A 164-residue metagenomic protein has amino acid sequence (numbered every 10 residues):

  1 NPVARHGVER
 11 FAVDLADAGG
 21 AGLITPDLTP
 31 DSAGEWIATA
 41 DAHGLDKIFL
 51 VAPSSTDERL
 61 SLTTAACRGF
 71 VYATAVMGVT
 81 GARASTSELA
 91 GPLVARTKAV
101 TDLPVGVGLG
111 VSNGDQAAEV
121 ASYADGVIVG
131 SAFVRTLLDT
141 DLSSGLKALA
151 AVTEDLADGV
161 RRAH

Functional and structural regions predicted by a protein language model:
N1-T25, V160-R162: Active-site beta->alpha loop and helix N-cap motifs at the rims of alpha/beta catalytic domains
V3-R10, T25-H43, T56-L62, T80-A95 (+2 more regions): Active-site-adjacent beta->alpha loops and helix N-cap segments on the catalytic face of soluble alpha/beta enzymes
L15-A21, T39-K47, A65-A73, Y123-G126: Glycine-enriched alpha-helix->loop->beta-strand junction motifs that scaffold or abut catalytic
G20-I24, T29-S32, V71-G81, G110 (+1 more regions): Glycine-rich phosphate-binding active-site loops on the catalytic face of alpha/beta enzymes
A40-V51, K98-L109, A163: Short beta-strand/loop segments at the ligand-binding rim of alpha/beta enzyme cores
S55-A65, V107, V111-V127: Catalytic cores of alpha/beta
V134-H164: C-terminal helical cap(s) of enzyme catalytic domains, especially alpha/beta-barrels
